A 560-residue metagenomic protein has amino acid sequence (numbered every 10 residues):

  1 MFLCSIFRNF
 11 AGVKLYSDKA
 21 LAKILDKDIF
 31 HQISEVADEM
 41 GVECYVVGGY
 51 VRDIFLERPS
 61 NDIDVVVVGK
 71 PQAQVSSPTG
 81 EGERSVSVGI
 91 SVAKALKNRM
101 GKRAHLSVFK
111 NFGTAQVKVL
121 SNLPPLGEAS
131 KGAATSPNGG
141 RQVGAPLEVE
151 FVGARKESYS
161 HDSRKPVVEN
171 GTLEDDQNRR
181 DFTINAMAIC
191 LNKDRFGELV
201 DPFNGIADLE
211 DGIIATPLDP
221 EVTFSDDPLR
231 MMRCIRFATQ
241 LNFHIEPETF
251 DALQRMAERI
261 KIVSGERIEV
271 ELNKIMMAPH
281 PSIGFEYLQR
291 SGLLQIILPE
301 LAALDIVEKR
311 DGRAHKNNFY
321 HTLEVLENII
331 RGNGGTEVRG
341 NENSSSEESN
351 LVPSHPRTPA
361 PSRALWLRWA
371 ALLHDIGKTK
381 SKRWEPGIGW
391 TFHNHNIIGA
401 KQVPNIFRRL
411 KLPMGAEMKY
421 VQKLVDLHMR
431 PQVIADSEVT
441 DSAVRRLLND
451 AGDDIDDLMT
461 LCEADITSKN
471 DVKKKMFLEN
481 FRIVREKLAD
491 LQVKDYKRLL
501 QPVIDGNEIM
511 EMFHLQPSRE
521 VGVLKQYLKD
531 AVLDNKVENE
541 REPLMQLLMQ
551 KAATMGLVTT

Functional and structural regions predicted by a protein language model:
M1-T560: Catalytic cores of the polymerase beta-like nucleotidyltransferase superfamily and closely associated nucleotide
